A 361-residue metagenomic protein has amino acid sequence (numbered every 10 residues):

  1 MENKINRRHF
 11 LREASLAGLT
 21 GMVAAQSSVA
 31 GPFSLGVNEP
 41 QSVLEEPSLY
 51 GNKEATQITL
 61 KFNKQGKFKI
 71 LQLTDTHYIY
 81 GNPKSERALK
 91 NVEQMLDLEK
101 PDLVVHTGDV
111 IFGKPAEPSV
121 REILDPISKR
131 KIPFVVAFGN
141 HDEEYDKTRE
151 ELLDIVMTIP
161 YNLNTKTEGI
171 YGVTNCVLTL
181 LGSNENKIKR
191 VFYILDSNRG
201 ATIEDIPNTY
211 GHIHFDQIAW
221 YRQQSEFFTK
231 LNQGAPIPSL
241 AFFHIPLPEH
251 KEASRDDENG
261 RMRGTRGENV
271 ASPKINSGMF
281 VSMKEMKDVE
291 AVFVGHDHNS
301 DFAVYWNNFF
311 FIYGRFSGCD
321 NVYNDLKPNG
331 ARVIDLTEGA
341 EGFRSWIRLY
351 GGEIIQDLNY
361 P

Functional and structural regions predicted by a protein language model:
M1-G18: N-terminal secretory signal peptides and thylakoid transit peptides that target proteins across membranes
F33-I123: N-terminal active-site segment of His-dependent metallophosphoesterases
L35-K64, V177-G182, N186, M279-M286 (+1 more regions): Binuclear metal-dependent phosphoesterase catalytic core
N38-I58, F62, R121-G234, A331-T337: Extended active-site neighborhood of metal-dependent phosphoesterases/phosphodiesterases
G66-F68, E99-L103, K129-V135, I188-R190 (+3 more regions): Loop/turn elements at helix/coil->beta-strand transitions in domains of secreted/extracellular proteins
K67-Y80, K189-N198, F242, F310-F316: Active-site-proximal beta-strand elements of phosphoester/diester hydrolases
I79-G81, F112-P115, V136-K147, G200-I203 (+3 more regions): Active-site environment of divalent metal-dependent phosphoester hydrolases
K100-D102, V191-I194, I206-D301: His/acidic metal-ligating clusters that form di-metal
